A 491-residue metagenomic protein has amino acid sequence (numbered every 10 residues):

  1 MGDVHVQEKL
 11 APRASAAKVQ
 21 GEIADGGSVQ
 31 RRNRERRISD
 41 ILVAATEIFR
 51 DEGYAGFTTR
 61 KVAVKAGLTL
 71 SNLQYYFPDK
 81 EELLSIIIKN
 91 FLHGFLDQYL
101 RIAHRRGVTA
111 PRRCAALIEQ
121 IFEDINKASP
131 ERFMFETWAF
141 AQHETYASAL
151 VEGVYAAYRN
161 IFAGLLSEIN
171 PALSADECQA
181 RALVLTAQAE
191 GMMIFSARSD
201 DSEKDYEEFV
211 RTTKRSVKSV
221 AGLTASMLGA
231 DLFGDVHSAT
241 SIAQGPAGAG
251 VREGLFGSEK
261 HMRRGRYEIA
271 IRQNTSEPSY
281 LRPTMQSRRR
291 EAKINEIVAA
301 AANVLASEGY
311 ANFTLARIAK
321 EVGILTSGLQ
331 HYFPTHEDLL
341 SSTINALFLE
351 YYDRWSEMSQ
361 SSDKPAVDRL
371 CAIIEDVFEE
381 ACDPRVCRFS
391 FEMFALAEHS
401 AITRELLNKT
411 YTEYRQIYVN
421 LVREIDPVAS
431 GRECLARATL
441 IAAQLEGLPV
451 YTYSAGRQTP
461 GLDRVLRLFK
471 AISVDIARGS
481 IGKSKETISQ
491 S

Functional and structural regions predicted by a protein language model:
M1-R36, K218-E291, K485-S491: N-terminal intrinsically disordered/low-complexity leader segments
R34-A45, V62, I87-F91, F95 (+6 more regions): Generic hydrophobic, amphipathic alpha-helix propensity
R37-D40, I48-E82, I86, E296 (+1 more regions): Helix-turn-helix
D40-I48, S241-G245, G250-V251, G257 (+1 more regions): Pre-recognition alpha-helix immediately N-terminal to the DNA-recognition helix within helix-turn-helix or winged-helix
F77, T137-H143, F333, M393-H399: Short helix-capping/turn signature of helix-turn-helix
L100-E131, A182-L185, E357-C387: Hydrophobic alpha-helical connector segments
K127, R132-F135, T145-N170, D383 (+2 more regions): Amphipathic alpha-helical packing segments from all-alpha helical-bundle domains
S148, E152, I169-L255, H261 (+3 more regions): Hydrophobic/aromatic-rich alpha-helical bundle segments in the mid-to-C-terminal region
